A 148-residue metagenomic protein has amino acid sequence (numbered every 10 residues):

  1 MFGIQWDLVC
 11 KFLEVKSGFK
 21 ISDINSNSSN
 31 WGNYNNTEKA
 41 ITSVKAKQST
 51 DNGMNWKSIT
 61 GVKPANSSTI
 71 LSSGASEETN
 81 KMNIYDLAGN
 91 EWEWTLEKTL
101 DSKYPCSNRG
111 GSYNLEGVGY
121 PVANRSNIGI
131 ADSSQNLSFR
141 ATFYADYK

Functional and structural regions predicted by a protein language model:
M1, D7, N83-D86, E91-W94 (+1 more regions): Structural recognition of the beta-strand scaffold that forms the well-ordered cores of secreted hydrolase catalytic
M1, S72-T79, D101-K148: Disulfide-stabilized, aromatic/cysteine-rich ligand-recognition loop
M1-S73, W94: Short, well-ordered surface patches within globular domains
N66-S67, K81-I84: Substrate-access "cap/lid" subdomains that shape and gate the entrance to catalytic or ligand-binding pockets
